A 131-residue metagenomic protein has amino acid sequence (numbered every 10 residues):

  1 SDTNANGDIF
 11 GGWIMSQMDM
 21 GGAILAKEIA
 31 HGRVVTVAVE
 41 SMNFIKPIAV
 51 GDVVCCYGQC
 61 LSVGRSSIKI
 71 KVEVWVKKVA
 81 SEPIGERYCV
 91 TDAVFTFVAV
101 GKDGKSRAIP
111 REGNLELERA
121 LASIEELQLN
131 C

Functional and structural regions predicted by a protein language model:
S1-A38, V98-C131: Hot-dog-fold acyl-thioester-processing enzymes
T3-N4, N43, V50, T96: A residue-level detector for conformationally permissive "hinge/kink" positions
D19-V76: A contiguous binding-surface segment within folded domains or other stable secondary-structure elements
A49-V50, L61-C131: HotDog/MaoC-like acyl-thioester-processing domains
